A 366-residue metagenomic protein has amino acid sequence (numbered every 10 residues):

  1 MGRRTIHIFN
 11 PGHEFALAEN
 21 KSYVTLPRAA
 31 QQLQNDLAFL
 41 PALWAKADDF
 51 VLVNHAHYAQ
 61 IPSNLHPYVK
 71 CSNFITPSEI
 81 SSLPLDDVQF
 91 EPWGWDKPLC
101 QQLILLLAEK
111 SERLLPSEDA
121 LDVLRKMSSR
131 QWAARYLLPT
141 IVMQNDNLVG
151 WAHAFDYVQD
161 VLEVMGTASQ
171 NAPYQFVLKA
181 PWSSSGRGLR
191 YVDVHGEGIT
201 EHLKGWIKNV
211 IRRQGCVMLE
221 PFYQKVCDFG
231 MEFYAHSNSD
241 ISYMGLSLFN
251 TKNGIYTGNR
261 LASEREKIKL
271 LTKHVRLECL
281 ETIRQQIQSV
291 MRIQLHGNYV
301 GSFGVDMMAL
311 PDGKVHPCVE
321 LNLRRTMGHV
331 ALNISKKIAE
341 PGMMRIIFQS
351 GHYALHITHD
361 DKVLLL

Functional and structural regions predicted by a protein language model:
G2-A47: N-terminal-proximal low-complexity accessory segments that begin disordered and transition into the first
Q31-W44, L52-L162: Conserved N-proximal alpha/beta basic substrate-recognition cap immediately N-terminal to, or forming the N-lobe
A168-Y191, I211-K225, V305, E320: ATP-grasp fold ATP-binding core
Q175-L203, G230, G254-L270: Glycine-rich phosphate-binding loop of ATP-grasp-fold ATP-dependent ligases
E201-T257, M308-P317, T326: Phosphate-binding site of ATP-dependent enzymes
R213-Q214, Y243, I255-G313, Y353-L366: A long amphipathic alpha-helix within ATP-dependent nucleotide-binding catalytic cores
F233-S289, N322-Q349: ATP-dependent carboxylate/phosphate-activation module, predominantly the ATP-grasp catalytic core and closely related
Y299-K362: C-terminal structural cap/anchor segments
